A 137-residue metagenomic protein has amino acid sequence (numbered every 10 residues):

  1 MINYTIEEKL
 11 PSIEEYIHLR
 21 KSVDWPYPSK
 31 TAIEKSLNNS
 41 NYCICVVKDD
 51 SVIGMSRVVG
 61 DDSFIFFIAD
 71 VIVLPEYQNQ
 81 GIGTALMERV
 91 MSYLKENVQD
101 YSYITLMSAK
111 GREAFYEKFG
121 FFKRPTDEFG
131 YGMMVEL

Functional and structural regions predicted by a protein language model:
M1-T31: Short amphipathic alpha-helix that is part of the acyltransferase structural core
K35-C45, D100-S102: A short helix-loop-beta-strand connector motif used in the catalytic cores of GNAT acetyltransferases and, in some
N41-S56: Conserved beta-hairpin
G60-I68, Q78, D100, T126: A conserved beta-turn-beta hairpin within the catalytic core of GNAT-like acetyltransferases that forms part
Y77, G81-R89: Conserved acetyl-CoA pyrophosphate-binding loop and the N-cap/start of the following alpha-helix in GNAT-like
L94-S108: Conserved GNAT acetyl-CoA-binding A-motif
T105, E117, F122-L137: Conserved catalytic-core motifs of GNAT/GCN5-like acyltransferases
